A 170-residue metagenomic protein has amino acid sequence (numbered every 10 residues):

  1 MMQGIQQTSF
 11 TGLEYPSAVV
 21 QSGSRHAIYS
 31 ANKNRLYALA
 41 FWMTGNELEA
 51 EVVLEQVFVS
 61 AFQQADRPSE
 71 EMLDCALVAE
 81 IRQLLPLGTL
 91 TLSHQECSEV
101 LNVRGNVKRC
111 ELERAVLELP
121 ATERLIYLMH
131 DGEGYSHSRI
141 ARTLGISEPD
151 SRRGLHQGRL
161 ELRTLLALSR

Functional and structural regions predicted by a protein language model:
M2-A38, R67: A short, charge-rich alpha-helical start-of-domain segment used by transcription regulators
L13-P16, C110-L119, R142: Short amphipathic alpha-helical boundary/capping segments
S30, F41, H130-G132: Short amphipathic helical patch at the helix-1/turn junction of helix-turn-helix
K33, A38-F41, E51-H94, S98: Σ70-family region 2.3-2.4 aromatic/basic alpha-helix that recognizes the −10 promoter and nucleates DNA melting
K33, T122-E123: The N-cap/first-turn positions of alpha helices within or immediately adjacent to helix-turn-helix DNA-binding domains
T91-L117: Acidic, proline/glycine-rich intrinsically disordered inter-domain spacer in sigma factors
I126-Y127: A short pre-motif secondary-structure segment
L144-R170: DNA-recognition helix of helix-turn-helix
